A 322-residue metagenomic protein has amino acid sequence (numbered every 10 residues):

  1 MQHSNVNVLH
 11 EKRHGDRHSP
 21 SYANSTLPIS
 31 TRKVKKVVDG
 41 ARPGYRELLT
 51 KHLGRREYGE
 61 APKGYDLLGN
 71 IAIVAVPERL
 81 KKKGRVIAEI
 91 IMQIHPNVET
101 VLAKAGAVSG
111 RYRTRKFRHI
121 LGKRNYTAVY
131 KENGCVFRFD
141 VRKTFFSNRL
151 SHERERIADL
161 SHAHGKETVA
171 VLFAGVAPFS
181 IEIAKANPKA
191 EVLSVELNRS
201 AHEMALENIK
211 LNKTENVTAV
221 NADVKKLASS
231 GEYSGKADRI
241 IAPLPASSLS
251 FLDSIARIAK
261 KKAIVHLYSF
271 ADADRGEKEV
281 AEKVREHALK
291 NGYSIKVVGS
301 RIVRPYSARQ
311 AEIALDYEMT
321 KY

Functional and structural regions predicted by a protein language model:
M1-Y322: SAM-dependent transferase fold signal centered on methyltransferase-like domains, encompassing both Class I
